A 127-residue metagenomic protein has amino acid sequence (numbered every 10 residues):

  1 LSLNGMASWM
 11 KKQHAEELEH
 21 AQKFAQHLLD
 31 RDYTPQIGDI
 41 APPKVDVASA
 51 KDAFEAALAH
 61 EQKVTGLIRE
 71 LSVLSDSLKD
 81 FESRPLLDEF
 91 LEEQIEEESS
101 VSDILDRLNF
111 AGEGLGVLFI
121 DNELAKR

Functional and structural regions predicted by a protein language model:
L1-R127: Iron-associated oxidoreductase/ferritin-like identity signal
